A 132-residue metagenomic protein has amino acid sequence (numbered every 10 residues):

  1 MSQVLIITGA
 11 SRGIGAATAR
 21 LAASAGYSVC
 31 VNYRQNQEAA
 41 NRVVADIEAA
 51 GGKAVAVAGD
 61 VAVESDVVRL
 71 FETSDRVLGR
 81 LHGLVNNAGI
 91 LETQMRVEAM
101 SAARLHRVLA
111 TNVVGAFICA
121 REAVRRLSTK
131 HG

Functional and structural regions predicted by a protein language model:
S2-Q3, G52-K53, R80-L81, L127-G132: Active-site loop of short-chain dehydrogenase/reductase
S11-R12: Conserved glycine-rich cofactor-binding loop
A25-R42: Conserved glycine-rich Rossmann-like NAD(P)H-binding loop of the short-chain dehydrogenase/reductase
Q37-E38, A58-L70, A102: The beta1-alpha1 cofactor-binding region of Rossmann-like NAD(H)/NADP(H)-dependent oxidoreductases
N87-T93: Conserved NAD(P)H cofactor-binding loop of Rossmann-fold oxidoreductase domains
M95-V97, R104-H106: Substrate-binding pocket helix/loop in short-chain dehydrogenase/reductase
A120-R121: A short, exposed helix-loop element centered on a Lys and neighboring polar residues
